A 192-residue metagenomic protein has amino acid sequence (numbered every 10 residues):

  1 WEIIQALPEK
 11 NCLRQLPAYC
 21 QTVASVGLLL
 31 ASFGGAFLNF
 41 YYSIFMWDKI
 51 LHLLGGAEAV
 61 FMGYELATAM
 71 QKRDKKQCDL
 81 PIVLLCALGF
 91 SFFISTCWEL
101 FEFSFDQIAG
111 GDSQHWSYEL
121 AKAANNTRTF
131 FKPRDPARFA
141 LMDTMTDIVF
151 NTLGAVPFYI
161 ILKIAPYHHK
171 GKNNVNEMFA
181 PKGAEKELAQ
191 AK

Functional and structural regions predicted by a protein language model:
W1-M145, V149-K192: Bulky hydrophobic segments
